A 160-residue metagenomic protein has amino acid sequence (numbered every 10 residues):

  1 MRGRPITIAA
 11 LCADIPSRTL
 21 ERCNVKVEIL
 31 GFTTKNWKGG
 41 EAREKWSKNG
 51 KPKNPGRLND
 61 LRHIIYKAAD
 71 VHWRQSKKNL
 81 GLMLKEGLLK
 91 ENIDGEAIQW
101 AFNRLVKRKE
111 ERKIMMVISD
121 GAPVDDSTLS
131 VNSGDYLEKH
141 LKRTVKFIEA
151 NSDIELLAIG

Functional and structural regions predicted by a protein language model:
M1-G160: Acidic, glycine-rich A-domain
